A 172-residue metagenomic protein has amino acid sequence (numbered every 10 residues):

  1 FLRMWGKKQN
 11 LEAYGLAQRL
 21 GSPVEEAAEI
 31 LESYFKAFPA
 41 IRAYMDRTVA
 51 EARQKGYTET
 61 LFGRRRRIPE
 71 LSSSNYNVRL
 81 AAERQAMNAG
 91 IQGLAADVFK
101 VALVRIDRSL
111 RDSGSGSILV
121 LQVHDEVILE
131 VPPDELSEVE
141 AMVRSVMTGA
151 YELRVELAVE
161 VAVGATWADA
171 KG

Functional and structural regions predicted by a protein language model:
F1-G172: Conserved catalytic core of nucleotide polymerization and phosphodiester-bond processing enzymes
